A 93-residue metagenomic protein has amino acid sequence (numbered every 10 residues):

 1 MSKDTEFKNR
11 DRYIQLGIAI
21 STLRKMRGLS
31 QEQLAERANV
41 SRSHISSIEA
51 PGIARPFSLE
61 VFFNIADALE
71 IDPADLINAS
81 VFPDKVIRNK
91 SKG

Functional and structural regions predicted by a protein language model:
M1-M26: A short, Lys/Arg-rich alpha-helix, primarily the initiator
S2, F7, D67, D75-G93: Short, charged recognition helix plus adjacent turn of helix-turn-helix-like nucleic-acid-binding domains
I20, L34-A35, I45-I48, L76: Conserved hydrophobic/aromatic packing and binding residues within compact polymer-binding modules
S21, E32, F63: Residues within the helices of the helix-turn-helix
K25, E36, D67: Alpha-helical residues within the helix-turn-helix
S30, S41-H44, S58, D72: Short coil turns linking two alpha-helices in DNA-binding domains
N39-R55: Recognition helix of helix-turn-helix/homeodomain-like DNA-binding domains that insert into the DNA major groove
G52-D67: Short, basic-rich loop-to-helix N-cap that marks the start of a DNA-contacting helix
